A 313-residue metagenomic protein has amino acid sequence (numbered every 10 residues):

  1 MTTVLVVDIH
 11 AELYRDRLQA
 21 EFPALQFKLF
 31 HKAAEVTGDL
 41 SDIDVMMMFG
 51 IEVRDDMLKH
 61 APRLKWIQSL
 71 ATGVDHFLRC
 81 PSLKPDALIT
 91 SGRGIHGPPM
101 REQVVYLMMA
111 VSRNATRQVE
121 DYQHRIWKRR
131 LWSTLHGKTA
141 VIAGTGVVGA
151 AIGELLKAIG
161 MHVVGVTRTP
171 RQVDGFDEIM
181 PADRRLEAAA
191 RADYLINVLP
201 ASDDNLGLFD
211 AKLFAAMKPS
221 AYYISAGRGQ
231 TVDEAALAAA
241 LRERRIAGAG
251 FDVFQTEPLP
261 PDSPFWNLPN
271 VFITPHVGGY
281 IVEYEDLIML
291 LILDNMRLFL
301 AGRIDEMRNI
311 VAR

Functional and structural regions predicted by a protein language model:
M1-V45: N-terminal glycine-/charge-rich "phosphate-binding" loop or analogous flexible N-terminal tail
F30-D39, D55-D56, D177-R191: Short acidic low-complexity segments
D44-V119: Phosphate/diphosphate ligand-binding glycine-rich loop within oxidoreductases
M57-R63, C80-P85, F214-P219, A240-R244 (+1 more regions): Short, conserved loop/helix-junction motifs that constitute active-site signature segments in enzyme catalytic cores
T90-Q103, R117, E257-R313: C-terminal helix-to-coil terminal segments
Q118-A151, E178-I179: Glycine-rich NAD(P)-binding loop of Rossmann-like domains
A158-G175: NAD(P)-binding Rossmann-fold cofactor-contacting core
P170-P264: Rossmann-like adenosine-cofactor binding region
